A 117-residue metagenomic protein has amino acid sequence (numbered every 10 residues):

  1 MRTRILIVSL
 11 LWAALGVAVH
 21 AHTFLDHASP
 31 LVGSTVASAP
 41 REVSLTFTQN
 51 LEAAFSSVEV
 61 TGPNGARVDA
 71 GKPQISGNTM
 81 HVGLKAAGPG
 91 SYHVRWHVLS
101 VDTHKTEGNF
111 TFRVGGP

Functional and structural regions predicted by a protein language model:
V8-S9, V19: Cleavable N-terminal signal peptides
L15-A21: Sec/Tat signal peptide C-region and signal peptidase I cleavage site
H22-D26, V32, K105-P117: Extracytoplasmic/periplasmic copper-protein system
S34-A39: Short, solvent-exposed loop/linker segments at the N-terminal edge of repeated beta-sheet extracellular domains
V43-V68: Short, surface-exposed alpha-helix to beta-strand junction/turn motifs within ectodomains of secreted and cell-envelope
G71-S76: Short beta-strand segments within Ig-like beta-sandwich modules, predominantly Fibronectin type-III
N78-V82: Short strand-edge motifs at loop-to-beta-strand transitions and within beta-strands of extracellular beta-rich domains
G88-H97: A glycine-anchored, Pro-Gly-centered beta-turn/N-cap motif
